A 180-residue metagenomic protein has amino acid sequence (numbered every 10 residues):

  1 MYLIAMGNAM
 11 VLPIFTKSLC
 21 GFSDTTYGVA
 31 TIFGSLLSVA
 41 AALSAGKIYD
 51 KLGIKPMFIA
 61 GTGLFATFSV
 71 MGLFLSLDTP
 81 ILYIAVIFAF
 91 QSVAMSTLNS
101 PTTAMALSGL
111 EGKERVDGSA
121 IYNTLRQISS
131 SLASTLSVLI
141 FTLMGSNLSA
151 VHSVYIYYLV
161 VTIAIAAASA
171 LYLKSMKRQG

Functional and structural regions predicted by a protein language model:
M1-K177: 12-transmembrane solute porter fold
